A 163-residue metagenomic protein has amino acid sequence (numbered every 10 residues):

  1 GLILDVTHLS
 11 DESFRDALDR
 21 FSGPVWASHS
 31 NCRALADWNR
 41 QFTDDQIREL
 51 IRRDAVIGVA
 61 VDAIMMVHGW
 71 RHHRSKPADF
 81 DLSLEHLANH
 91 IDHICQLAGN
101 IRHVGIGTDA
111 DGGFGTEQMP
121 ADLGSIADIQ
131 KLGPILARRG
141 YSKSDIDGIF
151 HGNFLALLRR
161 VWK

Functional and structural regions predicted by a protein language model:
G1-W26, N39-A55, E85-R102: Histidine/acidic residue-rich metal-binding segments in metalloenzymes
I3, N31-T43, H72-L82, D122 (+1 more regions): Glycine-rich tight-turn/loop motif centered on a GG-T
L4, H29, I57, D109 (+1 more regions): Conserved, mostly hydrophobic/aromatic
L9-R15, C32-L35, A63-V67, G112-F114: Active-site environment of divalent metal-dependent phosphoester hydrolases
V56-M65, R71: A conserved active-site cap/scaffold subdomain adjacent to cofactor or substrate pockets
A60-V61, G99-D122: Short acidic/histidine-rich active-site segments
G69, A78-L84, G113-L123, L136-G148: Outer-membrane beta-barrel pore domains
G124-K163: Mid-to-C-terminal alpha-helical segments outside catalytic/metal-binding sites
